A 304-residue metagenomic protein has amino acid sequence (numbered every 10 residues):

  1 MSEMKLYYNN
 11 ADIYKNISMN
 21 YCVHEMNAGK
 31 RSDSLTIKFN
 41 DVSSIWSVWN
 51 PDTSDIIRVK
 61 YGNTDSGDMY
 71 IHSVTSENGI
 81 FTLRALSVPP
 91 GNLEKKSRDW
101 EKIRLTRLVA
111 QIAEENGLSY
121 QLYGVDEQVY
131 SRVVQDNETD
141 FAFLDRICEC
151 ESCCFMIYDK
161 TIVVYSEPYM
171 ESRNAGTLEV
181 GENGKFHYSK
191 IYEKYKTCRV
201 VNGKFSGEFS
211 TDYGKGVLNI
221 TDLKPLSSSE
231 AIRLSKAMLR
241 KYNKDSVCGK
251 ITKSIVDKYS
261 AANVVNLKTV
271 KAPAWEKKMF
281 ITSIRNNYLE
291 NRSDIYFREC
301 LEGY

Functional and structural regions predicted by a protein language model:
M1-G91, C248: Assembly/oligomerization scaffold segments
M1-K5, S166-N291: Acidic, small/polar-enriched beta strand-loop surface segments
S2, I80, G124-Y192: Short beta-strand-centered interaction patches in the first periplasmic/extracellular domains of large envelope
I37, S97-Y120, Q135-D159, T197 (+1 more regions): Amphipathic, non-transmembrane alpha-helical segments in extracytoplasmic/periplasmic proteins
F39, A85-P89, S166, N202 (+1 more regions): Flexible glycine-/small-residue-rich
V74-S87, K95, N287-C300: Short, solvent-exposed secondary-structure boundary/capping segments
P90-K96, Y169-E179, G303-Y304: Short, charged/polar, Gly/Pro-enriched secondary-structure boundary elements
W100-E101, R298-Y304: Glycine- and charge-enriched low-complexity intrinsically disordered segments
